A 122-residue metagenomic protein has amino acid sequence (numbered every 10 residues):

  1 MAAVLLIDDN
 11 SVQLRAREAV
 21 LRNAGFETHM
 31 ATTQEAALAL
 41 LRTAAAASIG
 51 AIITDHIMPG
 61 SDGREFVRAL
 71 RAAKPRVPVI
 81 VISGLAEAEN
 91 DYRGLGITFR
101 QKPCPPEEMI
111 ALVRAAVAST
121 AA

Functional and structural regions predicted by a protein language model:
S11-H29: Two-component/phosphorelay signaling modules centered on CheY-like receiver
M30-A51: Acidic, metal-coordinating helix/loop segments flanking the phosphotransfer/catalytic sites of two-component signaling
R42-A47, A69-R76, E89, G94: Conserved phosphotransfer cores of two-component systems
D55: Active-site residues of response regulator receiver
P59-G60: The feature encodes the CheY-like receiver
I80-S83: Hydrophobic/aromatic residues positioned on beta-strands within the core alpha/beta folds
C104-V117, A121: C-terminal output helix
